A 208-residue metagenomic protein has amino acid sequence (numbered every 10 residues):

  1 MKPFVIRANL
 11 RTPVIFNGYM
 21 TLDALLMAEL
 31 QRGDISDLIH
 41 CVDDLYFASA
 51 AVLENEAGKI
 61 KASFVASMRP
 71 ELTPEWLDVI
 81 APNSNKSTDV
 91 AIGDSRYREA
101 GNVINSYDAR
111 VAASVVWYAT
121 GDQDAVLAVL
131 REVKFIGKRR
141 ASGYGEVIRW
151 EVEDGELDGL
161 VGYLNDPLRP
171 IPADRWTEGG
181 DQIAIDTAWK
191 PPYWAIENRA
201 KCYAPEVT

Functional and structural regions predicted by a protein language model:
M1-T208: RNA-interacting cores
